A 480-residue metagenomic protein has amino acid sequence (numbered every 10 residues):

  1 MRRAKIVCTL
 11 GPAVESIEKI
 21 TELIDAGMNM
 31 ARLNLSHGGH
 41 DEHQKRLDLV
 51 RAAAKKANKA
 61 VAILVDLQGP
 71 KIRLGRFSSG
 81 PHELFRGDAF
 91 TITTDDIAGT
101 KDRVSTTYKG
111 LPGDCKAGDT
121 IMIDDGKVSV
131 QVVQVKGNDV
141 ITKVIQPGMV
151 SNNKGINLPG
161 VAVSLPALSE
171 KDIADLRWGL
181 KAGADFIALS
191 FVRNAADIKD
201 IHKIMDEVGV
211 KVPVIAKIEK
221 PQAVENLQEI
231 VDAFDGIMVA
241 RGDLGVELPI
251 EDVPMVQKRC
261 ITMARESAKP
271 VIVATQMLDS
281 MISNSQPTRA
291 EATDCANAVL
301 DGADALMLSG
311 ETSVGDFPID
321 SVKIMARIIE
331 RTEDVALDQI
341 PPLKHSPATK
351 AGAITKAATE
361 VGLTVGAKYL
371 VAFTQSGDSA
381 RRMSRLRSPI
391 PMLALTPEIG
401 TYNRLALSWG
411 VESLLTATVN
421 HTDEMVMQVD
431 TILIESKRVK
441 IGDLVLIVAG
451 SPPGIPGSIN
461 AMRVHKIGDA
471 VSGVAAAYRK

Functional and structural regions predicted by a protein language model:
M1-K480: Non-catalytic helical/linker scaffolds that mediate oligomerization, partner binding, and domain coupling around large
